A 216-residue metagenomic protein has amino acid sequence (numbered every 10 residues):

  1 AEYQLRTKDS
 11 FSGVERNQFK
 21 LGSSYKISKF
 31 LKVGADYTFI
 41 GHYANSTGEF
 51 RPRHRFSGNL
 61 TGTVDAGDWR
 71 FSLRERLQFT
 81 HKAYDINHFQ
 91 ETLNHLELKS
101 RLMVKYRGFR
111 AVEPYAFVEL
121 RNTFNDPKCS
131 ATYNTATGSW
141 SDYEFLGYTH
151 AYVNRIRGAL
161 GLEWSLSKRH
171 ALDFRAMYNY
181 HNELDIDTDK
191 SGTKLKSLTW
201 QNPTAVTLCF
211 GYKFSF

Functional and structural regions predicted by a protein language model:
A1-I27, K32, D36, Y43: Start-of-domain marker
E2, V14-G22, R53-N59, H95-R101 (+2 more regions): Transmembrane beta-barrel architecture of outer membranes
T7-D9, A66, F216: Residues that cap or initiate secondary-structure elements
T7-R16, S46-G48, H150-V153, W200-P203: Solvent-exposed loop/turn segments connecting transmembrane beta-strands in outer-membrane beta-barrel proteins
D36, A44-G48, A83-D85: Short, conserved acidic/polar surface loops in the N-terminal third of protein domains
D36-I40, T61-D65, R74-R76: Beta-hairpin (beta-strand-turn-beta-strand) motif
R51-S72: Ordered, amphipathic secondary-structure segments that act as subunit-interaction surfaces in large macromolecular
D68-R70, R74-T193, T199-Q201, G211-F216: Outer-membrane beta-barrel transmembrane domain signature
